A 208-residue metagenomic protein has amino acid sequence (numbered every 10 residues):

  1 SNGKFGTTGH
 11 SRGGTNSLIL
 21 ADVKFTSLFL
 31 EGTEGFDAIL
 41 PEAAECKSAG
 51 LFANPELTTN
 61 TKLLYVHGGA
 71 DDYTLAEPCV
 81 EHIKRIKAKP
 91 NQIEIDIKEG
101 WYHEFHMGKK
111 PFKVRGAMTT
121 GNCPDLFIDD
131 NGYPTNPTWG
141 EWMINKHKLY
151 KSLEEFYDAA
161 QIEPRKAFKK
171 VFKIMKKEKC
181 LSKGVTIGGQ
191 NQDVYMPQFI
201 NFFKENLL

Functional and structural regions predicted by a protein language model:
S1-T59: Primarily recognizes the serine-hydrolase "nucleophile elbow" in alpha/beta-hydrolase and SGNH/GDSL folds
R12, G69-D72, E99-Y102: Acidic beta-to-alpha connecting loop that harbors the catalytic carboxylate
A21-F25, K87-A88, K204: Sec-exported extracytoplasmic/periplasmic mature domains
F36, N60-K62, K89-N91: A short helix->loop->beta-strand "cap" motif at the edges of active sites that frequently abuts
L64-H67: Short beta-strand/loop motif that positions the catalytic acidic residue of the alpha/beta-hydrolase fold
D72-V80: Conserved alpha/beta-hydrolase "acid-adjacent" motif
C79-P90: Conserved loop-alpha-helix segment in the C-terminal half of the alpha/beta-hydrolase fold that carries the catalytic
Q92-L208: C-terminal catalytic histidine-bearing segment of alpha/beta-hydrolase fold enzymes
